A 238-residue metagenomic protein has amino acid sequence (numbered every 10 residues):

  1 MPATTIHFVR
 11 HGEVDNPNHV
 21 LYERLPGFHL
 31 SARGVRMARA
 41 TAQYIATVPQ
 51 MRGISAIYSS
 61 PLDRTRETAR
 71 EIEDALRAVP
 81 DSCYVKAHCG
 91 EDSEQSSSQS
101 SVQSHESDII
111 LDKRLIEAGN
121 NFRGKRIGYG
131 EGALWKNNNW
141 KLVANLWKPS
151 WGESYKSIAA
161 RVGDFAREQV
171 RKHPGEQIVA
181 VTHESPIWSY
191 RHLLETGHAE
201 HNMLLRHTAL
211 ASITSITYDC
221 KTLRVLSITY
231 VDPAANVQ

Functional and structural regions predicted by a protein language model:
M1-T4, D74, A78-S93, S97-E106 (+4 more regions): Acidic, low-complexity terminal tails and accessory targeting/binding regions of phosphate-metabolizing enzymes
P2-E13, G132-K141: Short coil-to-beta-strand
T4, V9-S101: Active-site-proximal alpha-helix that buttresses catalytic centers in soluble enzyme cores
T5-V9, Y58, H173-T182, P186: Beta-strand elements within well-structured catalytic alpha/beta cores of enzymes that handle phosphate/sulfate esters
V14, P186-I187: Short active-site segment of divalent metal-dependent hydrolases/proteases that encodes the spacing between
N18-L21, K125-N138: Short, flexible, mixed-charge acidic loops at enzyme active sites
V48-R52, Q169-E176: Glycine-rich phosphate-binding loop signature in dinucleotide/nucleotide-binding domains
K136-S157: Short glycine/proline- and acidic residue-enriched helix-loop micro-motifs that form flexible lids or anion-recognition
